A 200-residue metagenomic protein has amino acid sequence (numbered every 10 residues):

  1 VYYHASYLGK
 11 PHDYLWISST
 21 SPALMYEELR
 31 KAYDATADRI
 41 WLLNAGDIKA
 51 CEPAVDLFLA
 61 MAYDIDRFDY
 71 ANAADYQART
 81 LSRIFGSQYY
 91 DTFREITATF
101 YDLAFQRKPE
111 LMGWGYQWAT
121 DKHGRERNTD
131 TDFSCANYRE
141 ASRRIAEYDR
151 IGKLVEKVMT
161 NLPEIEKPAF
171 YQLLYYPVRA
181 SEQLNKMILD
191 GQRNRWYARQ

Functional and structural regions predicted by a protein language model:
V1-Q200: Substrate-binding groove of N-acetylhexosamine-processing glycoside hydrolases
